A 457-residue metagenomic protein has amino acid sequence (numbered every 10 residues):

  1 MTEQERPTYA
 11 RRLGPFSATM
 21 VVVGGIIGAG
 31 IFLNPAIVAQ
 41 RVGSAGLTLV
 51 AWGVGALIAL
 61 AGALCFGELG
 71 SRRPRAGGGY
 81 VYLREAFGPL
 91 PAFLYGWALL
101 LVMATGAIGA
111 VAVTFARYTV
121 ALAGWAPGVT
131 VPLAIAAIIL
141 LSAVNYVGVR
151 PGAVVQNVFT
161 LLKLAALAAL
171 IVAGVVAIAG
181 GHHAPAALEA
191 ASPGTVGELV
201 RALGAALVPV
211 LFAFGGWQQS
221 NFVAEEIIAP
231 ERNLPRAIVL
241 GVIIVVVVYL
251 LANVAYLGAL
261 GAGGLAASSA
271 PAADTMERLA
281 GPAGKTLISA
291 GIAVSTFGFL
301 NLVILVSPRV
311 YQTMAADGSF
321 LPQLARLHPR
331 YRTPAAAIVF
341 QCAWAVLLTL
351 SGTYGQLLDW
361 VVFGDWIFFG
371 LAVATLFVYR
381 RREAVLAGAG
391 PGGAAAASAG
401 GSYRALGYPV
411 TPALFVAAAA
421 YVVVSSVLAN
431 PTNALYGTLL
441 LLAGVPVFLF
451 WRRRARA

Functional and structural regions predicted by a protein language model:
M1-A45, L60-L64, A76, G388-G393 (+3 more regions): Membrane-interface "cap" regions at the ends of multi-pass membrane proteins
M1-R6, V81-E85, A112-L133, A166-A169 (+6 more regions): Helix-loop-helix connectors at the membrane interface of multi-pass transporters/channels
T2-A10, A45, L49, A126-V129 (+2 more regions): Helix-loop-helix junctions that connect adjacent transmembrane segments in multi-pass membrane transporters
I37-Q40, L60-I138, S142-Y146, P151 (+2 more regions): Hydrophobic transmembrane alpha-helices that form the core helical bundles of multi-pass secondary transporters
V81-Y82, G88, V120-W125, P193 (+2 more regions): TM-loop-TM module centered on a large, flexible mid-protein loop between adjacent transmembrane helices in multi-pass
V129-H182, G215, I238-V239, V361-L371 (+2 more regions): Membrane-interface loop-to-helix entry segments
V155, Q323-A335, F369-N433: C-terminal membrane-solvent junction of multi-pass transporters and transport-like membrane proteins
W360, G364-D365, G407-A457: A generic transmembrane alpha-helix motif of multi-pass inner-membrane proteins
